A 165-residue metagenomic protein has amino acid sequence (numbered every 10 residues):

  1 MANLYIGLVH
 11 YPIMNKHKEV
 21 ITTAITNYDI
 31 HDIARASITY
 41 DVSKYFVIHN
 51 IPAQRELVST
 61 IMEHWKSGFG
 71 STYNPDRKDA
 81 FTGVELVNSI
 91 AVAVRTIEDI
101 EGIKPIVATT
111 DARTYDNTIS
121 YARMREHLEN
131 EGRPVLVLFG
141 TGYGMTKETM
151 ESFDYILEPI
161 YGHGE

Functional and structural regions predicted by a protein language model:
A2-A112: RNA substrate-binding interface of SAM-dependent RNA methyltransferases
I48, T110, L138-G140, P159: Generic beta-sheet signal
A112-Y115, T141-G144: Short glycine-rich anion-binding loops that position phosphate/pyrophosphate groups of nucleotides and phosphorylated
T118-I119, E165: Short, charged, surface-exposed secondary-structure boundary motifs
Y121-R125: Charged helix-capping and loop-helix junction motifs
E126-N130, M145-T146: Helix-rich terminal scaffold detector
G132-L138: Loop/turn-to-beta-strand initiation segments
Y143-E165: Structured adenosyl-cofactor binding patch, chiefly the S-adenosyl-L-methionine
